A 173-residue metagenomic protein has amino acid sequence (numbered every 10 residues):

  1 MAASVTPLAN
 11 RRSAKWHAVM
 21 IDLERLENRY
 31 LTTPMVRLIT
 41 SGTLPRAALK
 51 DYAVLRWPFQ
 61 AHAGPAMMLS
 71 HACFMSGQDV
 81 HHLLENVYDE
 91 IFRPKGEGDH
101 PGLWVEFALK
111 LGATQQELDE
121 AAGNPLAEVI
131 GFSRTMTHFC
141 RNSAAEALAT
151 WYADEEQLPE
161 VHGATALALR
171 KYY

Functional and structural regions predicted by a protein language model:
M1, M20, M35, M67-M68 (+2 more regions): Detector for methionine-enriched segments
A2-A3, P7-M35: Acidic, low-complexity proline/glycine-rich segments
V5-K15, T40-K50, R141-E146: Short, charged, low-complexity loops and linkers
K15-A18, H81-Y173: Active-site-proximal alpha-helical scaffolds that flank and shape metal-associated catalytic sites
E24-Y30, I39-M75, R93-G96, A147-A164: Alpha-helical bundle segments that constitute or directly flank the non-heme di-iron/ferroxidase center
M35-I39, M67, D119-A122: Short coil/turn segments at secondary-structure boundaries
G77-D79: Membrane-helix interface segments
